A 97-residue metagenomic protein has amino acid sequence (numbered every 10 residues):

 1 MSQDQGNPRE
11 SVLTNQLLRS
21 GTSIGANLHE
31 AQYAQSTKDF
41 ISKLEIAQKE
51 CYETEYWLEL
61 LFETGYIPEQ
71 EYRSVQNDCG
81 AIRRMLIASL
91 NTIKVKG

Functional and structural regions predicted by a protein language model:
M1-G97: Short, C-terminally biased terminal segments at protein or domain edges
